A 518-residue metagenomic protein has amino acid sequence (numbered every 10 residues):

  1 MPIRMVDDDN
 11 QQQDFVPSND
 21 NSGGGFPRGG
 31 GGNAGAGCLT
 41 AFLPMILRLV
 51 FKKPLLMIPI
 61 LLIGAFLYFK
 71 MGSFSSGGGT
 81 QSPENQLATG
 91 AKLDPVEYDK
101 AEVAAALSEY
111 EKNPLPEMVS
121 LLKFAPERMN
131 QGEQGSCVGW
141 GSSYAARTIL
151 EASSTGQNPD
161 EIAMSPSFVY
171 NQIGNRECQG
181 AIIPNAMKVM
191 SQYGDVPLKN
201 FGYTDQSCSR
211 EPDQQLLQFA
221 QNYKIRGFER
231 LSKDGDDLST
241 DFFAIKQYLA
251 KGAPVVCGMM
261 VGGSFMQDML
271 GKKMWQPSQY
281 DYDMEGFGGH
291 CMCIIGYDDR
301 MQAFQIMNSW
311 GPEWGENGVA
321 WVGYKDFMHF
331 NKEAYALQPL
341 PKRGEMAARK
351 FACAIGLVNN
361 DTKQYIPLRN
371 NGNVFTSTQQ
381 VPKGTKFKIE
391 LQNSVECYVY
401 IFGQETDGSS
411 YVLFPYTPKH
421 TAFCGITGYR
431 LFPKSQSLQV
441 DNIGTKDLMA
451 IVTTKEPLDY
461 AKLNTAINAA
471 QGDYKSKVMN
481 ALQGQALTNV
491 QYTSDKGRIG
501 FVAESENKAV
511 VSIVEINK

Functional and structural regions predicted by a protein language model:
M1-G135, G139-E161, C178-L198, Y324 (+1 more regions): Structured alpha-helical subdomains that flank or immediately precede key functional sites
I3-V6, T80-Q81, K100-E117, I173-M307 (+1 more regions): Predominantly the structural core of cysteine protease catalytic domains
K123-E127, P159-G174, F219-E229: Short, conserved helix/loop micro-motifs enriched in His/Cys and acidic residues
G132, A250-G252, G288-G289, R300-M301 (+3 more regions): Short, well-ordered loop/turn elements at secondary-structure boundaries
C137, F287-I295, G384-I389: Conserved beta-strand/loop element in small beta-rich adapter and peptidoglycan-binding domains
G141, K199-F201, M259, F402-E405: Glycine-rich, histidine-containing beta strand-loop boundary motifs that form or position
T148-Q157, F201-G202, D268-K272, Q305-M307 (+4 more regions): Short, solvent-exposed loop/turn and secondary-structure capping segments
P341-K518: Secretory-pathway glycoprotein ectodomains that are cysteine- and/or Ser/Thr/Pro-rich
